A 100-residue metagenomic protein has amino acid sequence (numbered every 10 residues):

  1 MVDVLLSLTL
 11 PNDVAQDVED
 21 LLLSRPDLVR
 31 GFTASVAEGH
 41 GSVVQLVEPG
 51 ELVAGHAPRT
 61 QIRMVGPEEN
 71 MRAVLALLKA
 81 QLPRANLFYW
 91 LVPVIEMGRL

Functional and structural regions predicted by a protein language model:
M1-L100: Positively charged, small/polar-rich N-terminal and surface patches that mediate targeting and assembly and bind
